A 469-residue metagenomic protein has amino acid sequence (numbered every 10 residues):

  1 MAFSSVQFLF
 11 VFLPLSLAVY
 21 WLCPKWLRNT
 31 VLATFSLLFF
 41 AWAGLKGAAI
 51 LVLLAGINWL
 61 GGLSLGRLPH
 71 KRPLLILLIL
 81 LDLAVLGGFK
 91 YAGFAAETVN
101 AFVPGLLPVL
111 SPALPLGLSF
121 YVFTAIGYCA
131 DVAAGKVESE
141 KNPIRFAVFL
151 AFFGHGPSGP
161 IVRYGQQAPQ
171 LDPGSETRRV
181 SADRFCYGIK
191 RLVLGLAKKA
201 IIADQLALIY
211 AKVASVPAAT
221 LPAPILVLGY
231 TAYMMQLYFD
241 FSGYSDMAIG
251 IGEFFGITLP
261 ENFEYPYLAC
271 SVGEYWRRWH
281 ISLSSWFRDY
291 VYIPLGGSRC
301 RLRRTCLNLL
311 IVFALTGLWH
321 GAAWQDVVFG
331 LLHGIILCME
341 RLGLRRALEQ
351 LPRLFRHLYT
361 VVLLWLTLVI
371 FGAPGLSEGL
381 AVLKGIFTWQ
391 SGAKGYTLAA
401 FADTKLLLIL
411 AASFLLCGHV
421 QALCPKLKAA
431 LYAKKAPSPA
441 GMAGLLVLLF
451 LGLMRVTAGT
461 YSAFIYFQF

Functional and structural regions predicted by a protein language model:
M1-Q468: Membrane-embedded transmembrane alpha-helical bundles that form the catalytic cores of multi-pass lipid-modifying
